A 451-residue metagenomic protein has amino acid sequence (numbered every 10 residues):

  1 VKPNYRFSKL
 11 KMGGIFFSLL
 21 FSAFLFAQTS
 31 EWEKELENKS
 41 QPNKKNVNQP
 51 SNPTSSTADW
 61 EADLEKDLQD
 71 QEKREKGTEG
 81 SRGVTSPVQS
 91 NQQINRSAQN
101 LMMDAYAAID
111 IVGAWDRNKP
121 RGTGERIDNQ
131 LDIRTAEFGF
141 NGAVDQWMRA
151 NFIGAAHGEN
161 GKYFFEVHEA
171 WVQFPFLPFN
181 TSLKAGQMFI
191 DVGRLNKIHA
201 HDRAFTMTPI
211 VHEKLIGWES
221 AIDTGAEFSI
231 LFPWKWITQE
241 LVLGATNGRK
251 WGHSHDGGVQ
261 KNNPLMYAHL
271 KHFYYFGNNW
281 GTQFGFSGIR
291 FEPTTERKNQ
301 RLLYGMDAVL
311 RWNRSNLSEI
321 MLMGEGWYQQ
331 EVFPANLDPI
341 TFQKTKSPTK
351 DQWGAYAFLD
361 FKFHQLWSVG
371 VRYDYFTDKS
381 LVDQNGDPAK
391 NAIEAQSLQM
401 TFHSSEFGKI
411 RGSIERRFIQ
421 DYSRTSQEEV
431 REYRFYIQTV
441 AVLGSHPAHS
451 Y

Functional and structural regions predicted by a protein language model:
V1-L10: N-terminal secretory signal peptides that target proteins for export/translocation
G13-F24: Bacterial N-terminal signal peptides
A27-R121, Q438, L443, P447-Y451: N-terminal periplasmic/intermembrane-space "pro-region" immediately following the signal or transit peptide
S90-W251, N262-G281, W353, F358-K379: Outer membrane beta-barrel
V112-K119, A155-G161, V192, I210 (+7 more regions): Sequence/structural signature of outer-membrane beta-barrel proteins
E125-Q130, N160-V167, I216-S220, G257-N263 (+4 more regions): Replace "Gram-negative outer membrane beta-barrel proteins" with "bacterial and organellar outer membrane beta-barrel
G277-K390, E394: Detector for outer-membrane/organellar transmembrane beta-barrel domains, recognizing the amphipathic beta-strand
S405-Y451: Predominantly the C-terminal beta-signal and adjacent terminal strand-loop region of outer-membrane beta-barrel
